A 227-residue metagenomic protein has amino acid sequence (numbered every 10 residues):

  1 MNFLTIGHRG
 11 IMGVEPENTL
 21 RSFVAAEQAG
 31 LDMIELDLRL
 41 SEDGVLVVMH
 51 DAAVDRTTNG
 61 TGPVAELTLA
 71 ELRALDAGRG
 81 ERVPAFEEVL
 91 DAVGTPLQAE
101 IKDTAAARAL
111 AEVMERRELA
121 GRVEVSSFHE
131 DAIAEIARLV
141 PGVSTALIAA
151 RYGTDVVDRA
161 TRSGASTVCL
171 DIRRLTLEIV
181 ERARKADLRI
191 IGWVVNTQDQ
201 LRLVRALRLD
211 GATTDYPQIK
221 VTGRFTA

Functional and structural regions predicted by a protein language model:
M1-A227: Phosphate-group recognition and catalysis centered on beta-loop-alpha active-site segments
